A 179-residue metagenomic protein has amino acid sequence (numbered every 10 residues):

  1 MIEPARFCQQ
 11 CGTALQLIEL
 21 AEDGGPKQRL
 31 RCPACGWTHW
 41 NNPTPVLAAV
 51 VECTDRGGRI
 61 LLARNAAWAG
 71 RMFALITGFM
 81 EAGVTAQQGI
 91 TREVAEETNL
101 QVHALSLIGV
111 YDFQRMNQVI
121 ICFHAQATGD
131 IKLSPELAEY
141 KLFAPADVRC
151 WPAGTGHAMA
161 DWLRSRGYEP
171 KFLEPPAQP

Functional and structural regions predicted by a protein language model:
I2-A49: Acidic, metal-coordinating catalytic segment for phosphate/diphosphate chemistry, firing primarily on the Nudix
I18-E19, L100-G109: A short coil-to-beta-strand element that immediately follows conserved catalytic motifs
G24-P26, A69, Q114-Q118: Short acidic/glycine-enriched loop/turn segments that link adjacent beta-strands
N42, C53-E96: Conserved Nudix-box catalytic region and its N-terminal flanking loop in Nudix hydrolases and closely related
A49, L107, F123-A125: A structural signal for short, well-ordered beta-strand segments
V51-E52, L62, A125, L142: Conserved hydrophobic "DFG−1" position in protein kinase catalytic cores
Y111-L133, A138, P145, W162-L163: Active-site-adjacent beta-strand/loop module that shapes the phosphate/pyrophosphate-binding cleft
F143-P179: Long C-terminal interaction/binding lobes of large macromolecular proteins
